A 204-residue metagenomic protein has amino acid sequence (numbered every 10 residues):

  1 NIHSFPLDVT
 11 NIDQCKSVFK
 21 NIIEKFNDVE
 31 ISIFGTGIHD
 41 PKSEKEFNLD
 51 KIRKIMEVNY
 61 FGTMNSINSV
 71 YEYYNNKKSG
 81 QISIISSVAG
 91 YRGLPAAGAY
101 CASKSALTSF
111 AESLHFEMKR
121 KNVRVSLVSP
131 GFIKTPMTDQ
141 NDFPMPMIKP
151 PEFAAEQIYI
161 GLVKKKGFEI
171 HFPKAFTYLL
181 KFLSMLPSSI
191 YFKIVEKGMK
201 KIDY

Functional and structural regions predicted by a protein language model:
P6-S17, L49: The beta1-alpha1 cofactor-binding region of Rossmann-like NAD(H)/NADP(H)-dependent oxidoreductases
G35-D40: Conserved NAD(P)H cofactor-binding loop of Rossmann-fold oxidoreductase domains
S43-E44, N48-R53: Substrate-binding pocket helix/loop in short-chain dehydrogenase/reductase
K45, L94-G98: Active-site loop immediately N-terminal to the catalytic Tyr-X3-Lys motif of short-chain dehydrogenase/reductase
I67, S103: Active-site helix of classical SDR
S87: Residue(s) in the substrate-gating loop at a strand-loop-helix junction that position the organic substrate next
L127, F143-Y178: C-terminal helical subdomain
